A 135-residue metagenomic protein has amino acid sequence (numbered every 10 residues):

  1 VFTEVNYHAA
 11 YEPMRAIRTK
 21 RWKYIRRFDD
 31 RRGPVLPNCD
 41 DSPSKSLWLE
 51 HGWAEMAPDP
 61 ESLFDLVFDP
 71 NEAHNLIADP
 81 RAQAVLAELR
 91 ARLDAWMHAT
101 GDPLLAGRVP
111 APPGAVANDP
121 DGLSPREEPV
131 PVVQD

Functional and structural regions predicted by a protein language model:
V1-T3, P110-A111: WW-domain-binding short linear motifs
F2, L76, L104: Short clusters of hydrophobic/aromatic residues that line enzyme substrate/ligand-binding pockets
T3-V5, T100: Short His-Asn-centered micro-motif
Y7-A78, G107, P113-D119, P125-D135: C-terminal, low-complexity/hydrophilic appendages and adjacent surface loops of extracellular/periplasmic anionic
Q83-G114: A contiguous, mid-protein "functional segment" used to position or interact with cofactors/ions or partner subunits
